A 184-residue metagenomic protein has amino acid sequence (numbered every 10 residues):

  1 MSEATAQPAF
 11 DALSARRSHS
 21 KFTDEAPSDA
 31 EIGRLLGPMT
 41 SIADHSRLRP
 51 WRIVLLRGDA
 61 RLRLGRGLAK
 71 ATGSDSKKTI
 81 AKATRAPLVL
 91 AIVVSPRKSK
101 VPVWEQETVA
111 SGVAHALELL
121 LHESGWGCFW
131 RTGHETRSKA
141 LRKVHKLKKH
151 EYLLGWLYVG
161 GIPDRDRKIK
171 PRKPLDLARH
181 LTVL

Functional and structural regions predicted by a protein language model:
M1-L88, L181-L184: N-terminal amphipathic, basic helical "cap/leader" segment at the start of enzyme domains
S2-T5, A12, S18, L153-L184: C-terminal helix-cap and adjacent tail motif
R16-H19, V94-K98: A short small-residue
M39, L90, P96-V144: Small-aliphatic-rich amphipathic alpha-helix that forms the alpha element of a beta-alpha
G58-R63, P96-K98, K139, P163: Short, charged/polar surface micro-motifs in flexible loops or helix N-caps
L88, S124, L153-G155: Generic beta-strand structural signal
I92-V93, Y158: Short beta-strand segments
L141-L154: Short, electropositive alpha-helical surface patch
